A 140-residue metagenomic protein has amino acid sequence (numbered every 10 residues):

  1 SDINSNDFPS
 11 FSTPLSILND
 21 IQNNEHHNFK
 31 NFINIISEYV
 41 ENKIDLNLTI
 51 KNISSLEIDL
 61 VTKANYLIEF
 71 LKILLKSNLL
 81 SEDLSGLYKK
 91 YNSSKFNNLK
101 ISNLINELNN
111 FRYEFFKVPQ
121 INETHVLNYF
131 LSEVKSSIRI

Functional and structural regions predicted by a protein language model:
S1-I140: Charged, glycine-rich active-site and insertion segments that engage polyanionic ligands
